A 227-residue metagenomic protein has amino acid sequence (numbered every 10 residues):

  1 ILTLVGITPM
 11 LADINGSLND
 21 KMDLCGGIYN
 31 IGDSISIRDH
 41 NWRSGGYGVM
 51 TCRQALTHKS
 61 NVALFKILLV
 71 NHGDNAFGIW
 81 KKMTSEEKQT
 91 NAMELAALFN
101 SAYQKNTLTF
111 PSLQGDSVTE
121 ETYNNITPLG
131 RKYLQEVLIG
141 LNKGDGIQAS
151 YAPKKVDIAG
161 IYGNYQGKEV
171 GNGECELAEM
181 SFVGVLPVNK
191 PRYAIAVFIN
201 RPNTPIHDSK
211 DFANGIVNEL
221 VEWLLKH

Functional and structural regions predicted by a protein language model:
I1-I7, E87-N91: Gly/Ser-rich catalytic serine loop of serine hydrolases
I1-L4, D13-S34, K105-D116: Short, well-structured active-site flanking segments
G6-P9, I161: A general lysine-centric signal
P9-L11, F99: Short, functionally critical alpha-helical segments immediately adjacent to catalytic or ligand/cofactor-binding
L11-A12, L220: Hydrophobic residues on the short alpha-helix immediately C-terminal to a glycine-rich phosphate/catalytic loop
L18-K82, E121, N125-L129: Conserved catalytic neighborhood of penicillin-recognizing serine enzymes
Q54, H58, F65-K66, D74-I79 (+1 more regions): A penicillin-recognizing enzyme superfamily signal
K226-H227: A juxtamembrane structural motif centered on a specific transmembrane helix
